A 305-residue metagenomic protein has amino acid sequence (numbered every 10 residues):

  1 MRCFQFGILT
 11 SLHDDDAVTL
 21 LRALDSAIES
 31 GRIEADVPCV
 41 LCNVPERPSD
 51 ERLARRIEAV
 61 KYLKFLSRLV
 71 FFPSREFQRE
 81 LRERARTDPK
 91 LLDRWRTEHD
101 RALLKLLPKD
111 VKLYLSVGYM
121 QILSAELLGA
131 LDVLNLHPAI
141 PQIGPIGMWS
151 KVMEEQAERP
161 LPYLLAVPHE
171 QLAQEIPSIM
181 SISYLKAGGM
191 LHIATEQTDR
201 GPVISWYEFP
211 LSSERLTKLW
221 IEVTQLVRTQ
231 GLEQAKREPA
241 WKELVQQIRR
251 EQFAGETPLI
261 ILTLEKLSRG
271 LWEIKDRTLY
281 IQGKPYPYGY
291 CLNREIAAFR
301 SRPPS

Functional and structural regions predicted by a protein language model:
M1-S305: One-carbon transfer enzymes
